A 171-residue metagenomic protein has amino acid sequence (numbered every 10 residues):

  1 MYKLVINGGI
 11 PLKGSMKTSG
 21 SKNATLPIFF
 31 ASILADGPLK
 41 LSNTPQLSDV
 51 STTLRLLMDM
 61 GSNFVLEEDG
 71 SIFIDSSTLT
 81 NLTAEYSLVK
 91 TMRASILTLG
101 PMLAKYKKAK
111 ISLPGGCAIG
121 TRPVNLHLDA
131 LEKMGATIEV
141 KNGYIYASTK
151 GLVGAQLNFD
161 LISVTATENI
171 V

Functional and structural regions predicted by a protein language model:
M1-V171: Structural preference for solvent-exposed beta-strand-turn elements and adjacent flexible terminal/loop segments within
